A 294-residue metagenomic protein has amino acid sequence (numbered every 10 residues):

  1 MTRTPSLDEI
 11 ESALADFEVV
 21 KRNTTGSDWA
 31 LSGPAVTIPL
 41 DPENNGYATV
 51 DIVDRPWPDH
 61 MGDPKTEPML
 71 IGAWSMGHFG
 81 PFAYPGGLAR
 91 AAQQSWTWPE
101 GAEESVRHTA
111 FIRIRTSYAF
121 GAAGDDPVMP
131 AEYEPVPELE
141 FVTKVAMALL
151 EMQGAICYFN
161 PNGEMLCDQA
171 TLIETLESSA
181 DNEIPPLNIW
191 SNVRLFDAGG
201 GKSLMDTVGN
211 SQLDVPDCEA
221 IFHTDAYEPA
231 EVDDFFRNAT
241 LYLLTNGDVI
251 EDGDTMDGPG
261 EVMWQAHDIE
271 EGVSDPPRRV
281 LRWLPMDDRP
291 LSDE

Functional and structural regions predicted by a protein language model:
M1-T2, S6-L7: Short Lys/Arg-enriched alpha/beta "domain-start" segment
T2, P130-E138, T224-E228: Conserved aromatic-histidine-acidic binding/catalytic patches
L7-S12, F17, R22-N23, D288-D293: Charge-rich, low-complexity segments
D8, E140-T143, A230-R237: Short, well-ordered alpha-helical segments
A15-S27, E140-Y158, Y242-E251: Structural alpha-beta junctions
F17-K21, T25-S105: N-terminal low-complexity, intrinsically disordered segments
T66-P186: Internal, hydrophobic cores of structured domains that mediate oligomerization or house catalytic pockets within large
P161-E294: Aromatic/basic-lined ligand-recognition segments that form π-stacking hydrophobic pockets flanked by Lys/Arg to engage
